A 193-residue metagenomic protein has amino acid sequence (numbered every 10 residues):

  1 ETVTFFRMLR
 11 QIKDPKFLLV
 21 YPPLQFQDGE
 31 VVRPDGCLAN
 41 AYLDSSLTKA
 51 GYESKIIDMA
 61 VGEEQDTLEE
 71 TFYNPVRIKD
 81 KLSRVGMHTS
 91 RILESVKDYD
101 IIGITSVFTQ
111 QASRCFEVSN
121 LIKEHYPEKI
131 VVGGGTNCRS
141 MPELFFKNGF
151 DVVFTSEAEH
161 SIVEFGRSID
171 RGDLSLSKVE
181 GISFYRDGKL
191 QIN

Functional and structural regions predicted by a protein language model:
T2-K13, L93-E94: Short boundary motifs at domain starts and secondary-structure transition points
K13, A41, L176-K178: Short, basic and Ser/Thr-rich N-terminal targeting/leader segments
Y21-Q27: Short polar catalytic/cofactor-binding loops
Q27-N40: Glycine- and acidic-residue-enriched helix-capping/strand-helix junction motifs
S46, E53-E64, D80-N193: Glycine-rich beta-alpha loop elements in corrinoid/cobalamin-binding modules across cobalamin-dependent enzymes
E63-I78: N-terminal beta-loop-helix "entrance" segment that forms/cooperates in small-molecule cofactor or anionic ligand
